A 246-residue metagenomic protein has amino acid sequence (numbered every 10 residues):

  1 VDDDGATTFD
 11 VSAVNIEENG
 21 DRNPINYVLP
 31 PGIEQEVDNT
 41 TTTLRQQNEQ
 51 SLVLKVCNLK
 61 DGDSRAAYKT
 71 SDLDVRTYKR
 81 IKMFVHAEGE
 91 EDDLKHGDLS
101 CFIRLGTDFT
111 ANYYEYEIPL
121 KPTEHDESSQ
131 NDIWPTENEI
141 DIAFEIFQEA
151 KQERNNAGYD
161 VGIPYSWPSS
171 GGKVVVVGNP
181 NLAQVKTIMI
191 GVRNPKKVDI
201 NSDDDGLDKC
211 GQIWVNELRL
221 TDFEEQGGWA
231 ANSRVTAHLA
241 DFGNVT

Functional and structural regions predicted by a protein language model:
V1-T246: Surface-exposed, low-hydrophobicity segments enriched in Gly/Pro/acidic/Ser residues that characterize the mature
